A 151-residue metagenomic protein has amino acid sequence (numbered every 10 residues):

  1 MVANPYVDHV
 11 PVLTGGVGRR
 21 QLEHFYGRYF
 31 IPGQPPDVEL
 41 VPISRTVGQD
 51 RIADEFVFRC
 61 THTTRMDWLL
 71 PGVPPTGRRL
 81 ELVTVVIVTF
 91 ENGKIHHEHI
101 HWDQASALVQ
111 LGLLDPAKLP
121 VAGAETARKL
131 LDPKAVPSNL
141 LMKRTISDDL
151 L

Functional and structural regions predicted by a protein language model:
M1-L151: C-terminal and inter-domain tail/linker signature
